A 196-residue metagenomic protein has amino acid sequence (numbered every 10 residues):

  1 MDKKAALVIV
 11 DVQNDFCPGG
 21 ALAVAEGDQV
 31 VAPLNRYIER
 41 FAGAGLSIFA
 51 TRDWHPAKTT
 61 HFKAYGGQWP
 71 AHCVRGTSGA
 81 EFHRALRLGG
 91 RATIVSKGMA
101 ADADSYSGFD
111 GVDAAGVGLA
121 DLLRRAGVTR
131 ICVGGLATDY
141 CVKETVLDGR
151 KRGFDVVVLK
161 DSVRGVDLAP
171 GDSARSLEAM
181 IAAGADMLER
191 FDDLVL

Functional and structural regions predicted by a protein language model:
M1-A100, A120, R125, T129 (+2 more regions): Active-site acidic carboxylates
Y37-R40, V142-G153: Histidine-anchored nucleotide/phosphate-binding helix
H61-F62, S105-G108, E144, A169-P170: Short, well-ordered secondary-structure micro-motifs
S96-V112, R130, T145: Active-site rim beta-loop-alpha module in soluble metabolic enzymes
V112-G116, G149: Long, charged low-complexity segments
V128-E144, V158-K160: Glycine-rich anion-binding loop/nest that anchors nucleotide
